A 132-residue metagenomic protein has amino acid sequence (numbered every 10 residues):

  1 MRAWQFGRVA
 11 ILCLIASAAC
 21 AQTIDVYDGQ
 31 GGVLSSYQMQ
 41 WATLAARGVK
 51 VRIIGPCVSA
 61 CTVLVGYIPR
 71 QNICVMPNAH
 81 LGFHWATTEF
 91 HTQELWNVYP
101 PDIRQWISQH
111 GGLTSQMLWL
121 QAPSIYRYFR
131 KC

Functional and structural regions predicted by a protein language model:
R2-I15, C20-T62, Y67-C132: N-terminal organellar transit peptides
